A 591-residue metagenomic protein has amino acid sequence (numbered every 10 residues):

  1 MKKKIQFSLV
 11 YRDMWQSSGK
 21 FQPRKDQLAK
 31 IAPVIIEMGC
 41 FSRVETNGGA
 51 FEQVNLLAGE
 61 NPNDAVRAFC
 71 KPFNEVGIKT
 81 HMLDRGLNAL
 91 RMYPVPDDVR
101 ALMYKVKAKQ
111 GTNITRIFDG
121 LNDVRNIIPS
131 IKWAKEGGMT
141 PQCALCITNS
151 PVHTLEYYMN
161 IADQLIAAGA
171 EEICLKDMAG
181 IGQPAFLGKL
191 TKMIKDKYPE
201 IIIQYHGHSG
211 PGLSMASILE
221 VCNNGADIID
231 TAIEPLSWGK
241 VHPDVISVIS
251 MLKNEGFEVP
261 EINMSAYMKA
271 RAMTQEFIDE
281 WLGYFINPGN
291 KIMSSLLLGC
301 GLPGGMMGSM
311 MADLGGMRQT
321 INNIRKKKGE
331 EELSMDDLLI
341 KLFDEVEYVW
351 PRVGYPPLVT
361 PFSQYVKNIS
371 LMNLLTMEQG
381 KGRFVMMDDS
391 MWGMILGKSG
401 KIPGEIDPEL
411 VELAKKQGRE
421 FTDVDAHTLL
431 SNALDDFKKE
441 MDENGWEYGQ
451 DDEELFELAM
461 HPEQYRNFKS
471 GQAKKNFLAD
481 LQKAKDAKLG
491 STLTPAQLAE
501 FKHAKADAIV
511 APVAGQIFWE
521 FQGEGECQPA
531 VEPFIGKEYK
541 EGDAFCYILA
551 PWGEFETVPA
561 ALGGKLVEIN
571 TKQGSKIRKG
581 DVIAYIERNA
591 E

Functional and structural regions predicted by a protein language model:
I5-D13, S42-T46, I78-R85, T115-I117 (+4 more regions): Hydrophobic faces of well-ordered beta-strands that scaffold small-molecule active sites in alpha/beta enzyme cores
P33, G48-D163, G180-Q183: Active-site beta->alpha loop and helix N-cap motifs at the rims of alpha/beta catalytic domains
I36-V54, I292-L297, G301-D507: Terminal or standalone catalytic/regulatory effector modules within metabolic enzymes and repeat proteins
I117, D177, N224-P243: Glycine-rich phosphate-binding active-site loops on the catalytic face of alpha/beta enzymes
E156-L165, P211-D227: Catalytic cores of alpha/beta
S237-I262: C-terminal helical cap(s) of enzyme catalytic domains, especially alpha/beta-barrels
L493-Y547, E554-T557, G563, E568: Acidic, low-complexity mobile loops and tails
K537, D543, S575, D581-V582: Structural motif
